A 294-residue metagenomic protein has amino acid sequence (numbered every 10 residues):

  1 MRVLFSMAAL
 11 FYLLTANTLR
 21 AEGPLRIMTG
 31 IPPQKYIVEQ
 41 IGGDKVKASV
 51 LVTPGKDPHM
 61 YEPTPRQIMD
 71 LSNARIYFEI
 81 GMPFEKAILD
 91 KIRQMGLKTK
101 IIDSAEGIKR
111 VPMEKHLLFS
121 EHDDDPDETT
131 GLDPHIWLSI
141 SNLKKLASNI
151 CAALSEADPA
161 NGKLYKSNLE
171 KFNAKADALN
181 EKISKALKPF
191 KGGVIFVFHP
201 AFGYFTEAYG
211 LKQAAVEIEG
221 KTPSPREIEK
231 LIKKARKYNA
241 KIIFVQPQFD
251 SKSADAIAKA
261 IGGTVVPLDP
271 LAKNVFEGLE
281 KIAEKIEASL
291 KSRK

Functional and structural regions predicted by a protein language model:
M1-F5: Positively charged n-region of N-terminal signal peptides that target proteins for export
S6-A16: Bacterial N-terminal signal peptides
A21-K294: Extracytoplasmic metal-acquisition and chelation regions
